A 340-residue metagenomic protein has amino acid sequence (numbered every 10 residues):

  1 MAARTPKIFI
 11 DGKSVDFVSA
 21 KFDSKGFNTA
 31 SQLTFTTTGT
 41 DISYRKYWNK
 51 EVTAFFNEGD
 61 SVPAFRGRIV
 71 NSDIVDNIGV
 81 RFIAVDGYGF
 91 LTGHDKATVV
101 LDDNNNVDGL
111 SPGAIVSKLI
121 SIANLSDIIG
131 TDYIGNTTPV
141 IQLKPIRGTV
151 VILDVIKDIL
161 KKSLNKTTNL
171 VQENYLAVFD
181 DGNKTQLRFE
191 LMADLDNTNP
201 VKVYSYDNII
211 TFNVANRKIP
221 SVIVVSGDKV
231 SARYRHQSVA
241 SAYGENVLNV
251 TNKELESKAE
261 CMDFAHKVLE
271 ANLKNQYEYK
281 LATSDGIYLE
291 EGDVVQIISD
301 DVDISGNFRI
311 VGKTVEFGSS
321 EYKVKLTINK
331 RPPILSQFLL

Functional and structural regions predicted by a protein language model:
M1-T98, D158-L164, F179, M192-F212 (+1 more regions): Assembly/oligomerization scaffold segments
A2-T5, N105, K157, K161 (+3 more regions): Acidic, small/polar-enriched beta strand-loop surface segments
T36-T40, S284, N329: Solvent-exposed residues in well-ordered beta-strands and their adjoining turns, especially edge/terminal strands
F56-A84, A177, V294-T327: Short beta-strand and beta-hairpin "edge-sheet" elements
I78-V99, S320-L340: Short solvent-exposed strand/turn elements
G79, I83-V214: Charged- and aromatic-enriched interaction segments used to assemble and dock large macromolecular complexes
